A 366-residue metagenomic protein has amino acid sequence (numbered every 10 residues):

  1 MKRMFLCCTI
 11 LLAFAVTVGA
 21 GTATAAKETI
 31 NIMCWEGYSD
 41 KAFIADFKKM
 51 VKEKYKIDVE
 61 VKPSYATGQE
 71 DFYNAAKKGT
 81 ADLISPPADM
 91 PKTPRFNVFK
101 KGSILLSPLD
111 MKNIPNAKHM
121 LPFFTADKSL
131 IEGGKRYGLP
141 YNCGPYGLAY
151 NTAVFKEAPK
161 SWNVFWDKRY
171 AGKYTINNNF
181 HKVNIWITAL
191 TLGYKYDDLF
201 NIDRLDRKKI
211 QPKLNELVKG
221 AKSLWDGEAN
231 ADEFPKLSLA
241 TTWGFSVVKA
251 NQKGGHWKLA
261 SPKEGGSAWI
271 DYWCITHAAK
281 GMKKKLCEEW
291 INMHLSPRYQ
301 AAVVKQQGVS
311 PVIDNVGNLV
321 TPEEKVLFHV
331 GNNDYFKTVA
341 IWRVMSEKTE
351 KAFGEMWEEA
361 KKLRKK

Functional and structural regions predicted by a protein language model:
A25-V98: Early extracytoplasmic/lumenal segment of secretory-pathway proteins
S39-K41, I84-A231: Extracytoplasmic ligand-binding site segments that recognize negatively charged/polar headgroups
D89-N97, L239-H256: A ligand-binding cleft/hinge motif common to bilobed small-molecule-binding domains
L105-K118, G138, G255-S267, H277-A279: Short beta-strand->loop
G147-V154, A189-L190, I270-K283, A302-Q306: A bilobed periplasmic-binding-protein/Venus flytrap-type ligand-binding module shared by bacterial periplasmic
D206-L217, K253-H277: Periplasmic-binding protein-like
T276-T338: Mature extracytoplasmic/periplasmic domains
D334-K366: Conserved C-terminal helix/tail region of periplasmic/extracytoplasmic solute-binding proteins
